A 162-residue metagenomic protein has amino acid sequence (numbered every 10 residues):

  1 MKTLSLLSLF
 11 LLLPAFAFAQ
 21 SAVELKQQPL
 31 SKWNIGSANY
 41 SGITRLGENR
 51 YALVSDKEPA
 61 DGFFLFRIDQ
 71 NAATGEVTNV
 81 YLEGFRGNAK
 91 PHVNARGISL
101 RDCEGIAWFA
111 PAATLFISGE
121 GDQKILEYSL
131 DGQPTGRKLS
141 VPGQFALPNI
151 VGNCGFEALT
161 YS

Functional and structural regions predicted by a protein language model:
M1-L6: Positively charged n-region of N-terminal signal peptides that target proteins for export
F10-A19: Hydrophobic h-region of N-terminal signal peptides that target proteins for export in Gram-negative bacteria
Q20-S162: Sequence/structural signature of beta-propeller domains
